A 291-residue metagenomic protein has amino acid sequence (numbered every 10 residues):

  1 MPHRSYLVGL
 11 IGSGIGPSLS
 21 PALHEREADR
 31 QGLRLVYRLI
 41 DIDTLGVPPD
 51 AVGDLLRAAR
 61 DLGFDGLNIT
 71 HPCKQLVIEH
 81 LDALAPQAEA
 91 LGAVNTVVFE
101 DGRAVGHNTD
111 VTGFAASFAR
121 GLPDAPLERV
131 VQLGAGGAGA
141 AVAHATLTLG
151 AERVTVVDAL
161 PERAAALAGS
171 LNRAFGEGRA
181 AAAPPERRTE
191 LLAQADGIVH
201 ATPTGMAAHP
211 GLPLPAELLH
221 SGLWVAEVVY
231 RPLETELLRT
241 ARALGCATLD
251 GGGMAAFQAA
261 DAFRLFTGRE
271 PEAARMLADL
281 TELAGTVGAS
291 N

Functional and structural regions predicted by a protein language model:
P2-P123: Phosphate/diphosphate ligand-binding glycine-rich loop within oxidoreductases
S13, A135-G136: Glycine-rich Rossmann-fold phosphate-binding loop(s) that bind the pyrophosphate of adenine dinucleotide cofactors
G16-P17, P161-E162, P232: Helix N-cap at the beta1-alpha1 junction of Rossmann-like dinucleotide-binding domains, i.e., the first residues
G139-A140, E234: N-terminal Rossmann-fold NAD(P) dinucleotide-binding loop
T148-R153, A243-A247: Conserved S-adenosyl-L-methionine
A151-F175: NAD(P)-binding Rossmann-fold cofactor-contacting core
G178-L249: Rossmann-like adenosine-cofactor binding region
V228-N291: Adenosine-phosphate binding glycine-rich loop
